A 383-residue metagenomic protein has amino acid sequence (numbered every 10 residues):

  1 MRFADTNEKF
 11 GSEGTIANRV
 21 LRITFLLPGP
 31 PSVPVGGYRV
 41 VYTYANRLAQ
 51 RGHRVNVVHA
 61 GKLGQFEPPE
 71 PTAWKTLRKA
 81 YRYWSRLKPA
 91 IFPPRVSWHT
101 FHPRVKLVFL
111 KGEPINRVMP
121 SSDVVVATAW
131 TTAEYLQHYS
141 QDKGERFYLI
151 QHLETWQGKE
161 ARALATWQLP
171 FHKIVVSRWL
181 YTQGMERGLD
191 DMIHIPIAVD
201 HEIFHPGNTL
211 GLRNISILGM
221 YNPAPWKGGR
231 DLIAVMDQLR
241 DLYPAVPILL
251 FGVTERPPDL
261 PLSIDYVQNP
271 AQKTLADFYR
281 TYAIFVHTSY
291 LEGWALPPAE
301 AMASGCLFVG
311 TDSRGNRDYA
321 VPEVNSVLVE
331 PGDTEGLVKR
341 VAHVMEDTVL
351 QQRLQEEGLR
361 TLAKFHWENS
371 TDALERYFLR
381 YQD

Functional and structural regions predicted by a protein language model:
G11, W156-R162, E186, I193-R213 (+1 more regions): Acidic anion/phosphate-binding donor-loop and adjacent secondary structure in glycosyltransferase catalytic cores
V40, Q183-E186, D200-I203, L210-L262: Conserved catalytic-core segment of nucleotide-activated headgroup transferases in glycan assembly
G252-A276, I284: Nucleotide-activated donor-binding/catalytic signature segment of Leloir-type glycosyltransferases, i.e., the conserved
D259, S313-E323, V327-L328: Short acidic/histidine- and often glycine-rich active-site loop of Leloir-type glycosyltransferases that engages
N269, P322-E323, V327-T334, H343-T348: Conserved acidic donor-binding segment of nucleotide-sugar-dependent glycosyltransferases
Y290: Aromatic "clamp/platform" in nucleotide-sugar-dependent glycosyltransferases that forms part of the donor/acceptor
L307-G310: Short hydrophobic beta-strand element within catalytic cores of glycosyltransferases and related nucleotide-activated
G336, H343, L350-K364, A373-R376 (+1 more regions): A short, well-ordered alpha-helix in the C-terminal region of glycosyltransferases
